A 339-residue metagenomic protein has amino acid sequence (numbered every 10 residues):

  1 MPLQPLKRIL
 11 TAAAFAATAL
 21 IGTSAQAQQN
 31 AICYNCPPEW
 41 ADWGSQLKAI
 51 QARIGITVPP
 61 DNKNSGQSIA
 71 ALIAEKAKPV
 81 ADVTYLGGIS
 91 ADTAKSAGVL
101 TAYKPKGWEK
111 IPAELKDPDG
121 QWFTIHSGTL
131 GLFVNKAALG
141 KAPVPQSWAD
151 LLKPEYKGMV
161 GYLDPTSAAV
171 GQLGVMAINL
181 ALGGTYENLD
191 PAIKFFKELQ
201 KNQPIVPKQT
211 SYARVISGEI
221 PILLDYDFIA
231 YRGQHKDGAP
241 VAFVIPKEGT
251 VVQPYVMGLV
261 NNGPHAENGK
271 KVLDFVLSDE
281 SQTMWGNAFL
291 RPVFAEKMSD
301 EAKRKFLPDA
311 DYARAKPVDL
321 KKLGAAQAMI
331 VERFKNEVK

Functional and structural regions predicted by a protein language model:
M1-A12: Bacterial N-terminal signal peptides that target proteins for export
I21-A27: Sec/Tat signal peptide C-region and signal peptidase I cleavage site
Q28-T93: Early extracytoplasmic/lumenal segment of secretory-pathway proteins
C36-G44, V80-E219: Extracytoplasmic ligand-binding site segments that recognize negatively charged/polar headgroups
I89-K95, I216, P221-P240: A ligand-binding cleft/hinge motif common to bilobed small-molecule-binding domains
K110, G128, I193-E198, P204-I205 (+2 more regions): Periplasmic-binding protein-like
G131-A138, N179-A181, Q253-A266, M284-W285: A bilobed periplasmic-binding-protein/Venus flytrap-type ligand-binding module shared by bacterial periplasmic
T250, V260-V318: Mature extracytoplasmic/periplasmic domains
